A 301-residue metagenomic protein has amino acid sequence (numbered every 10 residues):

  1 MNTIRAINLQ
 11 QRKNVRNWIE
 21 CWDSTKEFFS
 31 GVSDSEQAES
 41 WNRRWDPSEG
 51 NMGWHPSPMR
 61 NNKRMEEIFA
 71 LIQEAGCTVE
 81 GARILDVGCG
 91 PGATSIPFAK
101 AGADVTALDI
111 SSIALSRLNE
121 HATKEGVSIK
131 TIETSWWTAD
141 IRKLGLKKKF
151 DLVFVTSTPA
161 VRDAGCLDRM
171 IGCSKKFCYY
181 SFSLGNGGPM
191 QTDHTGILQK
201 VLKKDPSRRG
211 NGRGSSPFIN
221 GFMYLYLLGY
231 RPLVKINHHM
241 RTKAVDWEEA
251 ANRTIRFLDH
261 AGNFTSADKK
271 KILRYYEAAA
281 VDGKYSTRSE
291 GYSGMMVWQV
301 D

Functional and structural regions predicted by a protein language model:
N2-T78: Conserved class I S-adenosyl-L-methionine
G81-G90: Conserved class I S-adenosyl-L-methionine
A93-T138: Class I SAM-dependent methyltransferase SAM/SAH-binding core
F150-G165: A short SAM/SAH-binding and catalytic strip from SAM-dependent methyltransferases
G165-Y180: A short glycine-rich, Lys/Arg-flanked "PGG" loop and its adjoining helix->strand segment in the class I
Y179-K204: Conserved class I S-adenosyl-L-methionine
R213-G229: Short alpha-helix
L233-D301: Conserved Class I S-adenosyl-L-methionine
